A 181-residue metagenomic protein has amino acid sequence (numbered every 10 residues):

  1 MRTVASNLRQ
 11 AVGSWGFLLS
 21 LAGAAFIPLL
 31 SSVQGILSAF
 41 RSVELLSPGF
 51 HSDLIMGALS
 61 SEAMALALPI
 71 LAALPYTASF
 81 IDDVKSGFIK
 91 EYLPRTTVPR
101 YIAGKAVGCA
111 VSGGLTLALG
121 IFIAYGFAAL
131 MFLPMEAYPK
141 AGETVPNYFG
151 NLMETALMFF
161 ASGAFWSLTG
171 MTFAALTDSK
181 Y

Functional and structural regions predicted by a protein language model:
M1-A25: Aromatic- and glycine-rich beta-strand/loop motifs that create alpha-glucan
S6, G87, G170-M171: Positions in alpha-helical segments
W15-G16, T97-P99, A103, S179-Y181: Membrane-helix interface segments
A25-A78, V107-A175: Secretory targeting signals
S79-V111: Helix-loop-helix units of permease transmembrane domains in multi-pass membrane transporters, especially ABC
D83-V84, G113-A118, K180: Transmembrane alpha-helices and adjacent helix-loop boundaries
